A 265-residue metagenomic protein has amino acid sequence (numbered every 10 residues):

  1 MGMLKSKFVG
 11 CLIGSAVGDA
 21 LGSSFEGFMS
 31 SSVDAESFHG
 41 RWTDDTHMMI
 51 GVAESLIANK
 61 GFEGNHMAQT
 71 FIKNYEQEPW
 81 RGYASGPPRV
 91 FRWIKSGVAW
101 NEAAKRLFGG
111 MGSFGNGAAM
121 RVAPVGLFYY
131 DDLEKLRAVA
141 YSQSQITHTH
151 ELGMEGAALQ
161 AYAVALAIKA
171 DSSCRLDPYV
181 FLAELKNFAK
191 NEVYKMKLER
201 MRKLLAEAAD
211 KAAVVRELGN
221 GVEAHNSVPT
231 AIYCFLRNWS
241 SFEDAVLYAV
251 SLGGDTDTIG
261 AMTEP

Functional and structural regions predicted by a protein language model:
M1-P265: Structured, active/binding-site neighborhoods that engage oxygen-rich ligands
